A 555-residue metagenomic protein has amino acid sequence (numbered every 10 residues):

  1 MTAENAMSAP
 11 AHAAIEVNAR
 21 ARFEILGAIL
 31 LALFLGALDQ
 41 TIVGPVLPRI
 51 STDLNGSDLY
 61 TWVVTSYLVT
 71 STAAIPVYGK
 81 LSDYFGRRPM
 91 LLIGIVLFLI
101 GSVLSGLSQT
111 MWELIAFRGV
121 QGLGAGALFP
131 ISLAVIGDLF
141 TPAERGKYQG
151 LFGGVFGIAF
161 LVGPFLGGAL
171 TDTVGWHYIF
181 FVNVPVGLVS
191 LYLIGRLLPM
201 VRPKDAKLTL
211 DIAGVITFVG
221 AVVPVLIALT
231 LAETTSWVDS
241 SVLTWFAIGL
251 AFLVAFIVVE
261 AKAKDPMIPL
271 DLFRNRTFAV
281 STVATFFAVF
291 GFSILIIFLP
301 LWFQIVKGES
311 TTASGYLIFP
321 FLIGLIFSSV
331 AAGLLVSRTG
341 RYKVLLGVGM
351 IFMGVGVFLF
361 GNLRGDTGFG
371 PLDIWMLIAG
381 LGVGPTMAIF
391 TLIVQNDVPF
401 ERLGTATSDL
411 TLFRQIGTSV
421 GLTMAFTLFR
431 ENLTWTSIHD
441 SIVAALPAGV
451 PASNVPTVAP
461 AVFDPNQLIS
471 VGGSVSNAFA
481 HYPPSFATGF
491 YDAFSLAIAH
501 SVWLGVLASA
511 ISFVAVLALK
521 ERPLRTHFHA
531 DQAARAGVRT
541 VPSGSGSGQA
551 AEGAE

Functional and structural regions predicted by a protein language model:
M1-I25, I29-L31, T457-E555: Transmembrane-helix exit segments and adjacent C-terminal regions of multi-pass membrane proteins
A21-A74, E113, G175, A213-G214 (+6 more regions): Transmembrane core module of solute transporters
F34, T65-V69, V96, G150-I158 (+5 more regions): Transmembrane alpha-helical cores of Major Facilitator Superfamily
P45, I75-G214, L231, S240-L243 (+1 more regions): Helix-loop-helix hairpins in multi-pass membrane proteins, especially solute transporters
I50-S51, L81-S82, L166-V174, L229 (+4 more regions): Interfacial helix-cap and linker-helix signal at transmembrane-aqueous boundaries of multi-pass secondary transporters
L59, E144-L151, R402-D409: Cytoplasmic loop-to-transmembrane helix junctions
V162, L295, L301, L372-V458 (+2 more regions): Small-residue-rich alpha-helical segments with characteristic i,i+4
P185-P203, V219-L231, G249-A263, S512-K520: C-terminal membrane-cytosol helix-exit motif in multi-pass small-molecule transporters
